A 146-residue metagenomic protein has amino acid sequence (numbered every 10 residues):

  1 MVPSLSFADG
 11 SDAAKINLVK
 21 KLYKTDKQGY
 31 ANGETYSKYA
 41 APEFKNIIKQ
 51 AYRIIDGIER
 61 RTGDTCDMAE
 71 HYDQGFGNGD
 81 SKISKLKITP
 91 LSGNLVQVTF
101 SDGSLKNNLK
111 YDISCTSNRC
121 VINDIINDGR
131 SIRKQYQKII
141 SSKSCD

Functional and structural regions predicted by a protein language model:
P3-L5: N-terminal signal peptide c-region/cleavage motif recognized by signal peptidases
S11-A31: Short, aromatic-enriched amphipathic alpha-helices that serve as compact interaction elements
A14-K21, Y39, E43, D67: Extracytoplasmic/secreted proteins, especially bacterial periplasmic and envelope-associated proteins
Y23-Y30, A40-D56: Sec/Tat-exported extracytoplasmic proteins
K45-L105: Surface-exposed, charged secondary-structure patches
L91-G93, T99, S104-K106, D124-D146: Low-complexity, intrinsically disordered terminal/linker segments enriched in charged and Gly/Pro repeats
L109-C115: Hydrophobic/aromatic beta-strand elements that line small-molecule binding cavities or substrate pockets in beta-rich
